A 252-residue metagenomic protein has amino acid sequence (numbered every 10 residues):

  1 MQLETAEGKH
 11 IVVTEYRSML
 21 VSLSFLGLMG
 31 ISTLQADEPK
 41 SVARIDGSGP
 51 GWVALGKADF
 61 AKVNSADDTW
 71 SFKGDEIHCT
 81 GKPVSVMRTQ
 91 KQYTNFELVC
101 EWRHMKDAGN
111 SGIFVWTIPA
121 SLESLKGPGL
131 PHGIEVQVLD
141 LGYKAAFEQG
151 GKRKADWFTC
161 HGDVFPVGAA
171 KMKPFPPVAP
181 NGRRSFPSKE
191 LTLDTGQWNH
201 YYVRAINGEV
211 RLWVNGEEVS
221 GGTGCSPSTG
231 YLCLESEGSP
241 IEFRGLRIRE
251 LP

Functional and structural regions predicted by a protein language model:
M1-Y16: N-terminal secretory signal peptides that target proteins for export/translocation
E7, S32, H132-I134: Intrinsic low-complexity/disordered segments
V21-S32: Bacterial N-terminal signal peptides
D37-P252: Carbohydrate-interacting regions of secretory-pathway proteins
